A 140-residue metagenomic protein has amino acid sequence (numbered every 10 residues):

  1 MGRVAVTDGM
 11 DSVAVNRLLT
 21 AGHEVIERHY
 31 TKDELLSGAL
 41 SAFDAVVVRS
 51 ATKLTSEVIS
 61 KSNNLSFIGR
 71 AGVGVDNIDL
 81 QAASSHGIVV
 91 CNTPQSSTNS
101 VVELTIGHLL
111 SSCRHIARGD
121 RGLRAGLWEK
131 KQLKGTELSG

Functional and structural regions predicted by a protein language model:
M1-C91: An N-terminal-biased, well-structured beta-alpha scaffold segment characteristic of Rossmann-like dinucleotide-binding
H86, P94-G140: Phosphate-binding beta-alpha-beta segment of Rossmann-like dinucleotide-binding domains, i.e., the NAD(P)
